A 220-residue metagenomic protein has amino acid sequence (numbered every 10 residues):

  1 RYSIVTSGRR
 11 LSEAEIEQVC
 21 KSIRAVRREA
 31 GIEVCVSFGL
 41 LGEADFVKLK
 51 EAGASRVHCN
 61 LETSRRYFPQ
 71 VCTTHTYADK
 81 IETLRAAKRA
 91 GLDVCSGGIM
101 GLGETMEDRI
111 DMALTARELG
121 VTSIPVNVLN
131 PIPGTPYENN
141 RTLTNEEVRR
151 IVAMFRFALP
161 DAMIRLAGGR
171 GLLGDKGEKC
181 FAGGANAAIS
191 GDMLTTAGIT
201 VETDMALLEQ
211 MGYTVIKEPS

Functional and structural regions predicted by a protein language model:
R1-L84, D93-G97, T122-N127: Core AdoMet radical
Y2, G8-S12, L41, T83-E107 (+2 more regions): Conserved strand-turn element in the central/C-terminal portion of the radical SAM core barrel that lines
I4, C59, A87, A116 (+2 more regions): Conserved, mostly hydrophobic/aromatic
A14-Q18, C72-D79, E104-D111, N139-E147: Alpha-helix N-cap and loop-to-helix initiation/capping positions
C20-R24, F46, I81-L84, A113 (+3 more regions): Generic structural signal for well-ordered alpha-helices, preferentially at hydrophobic/aromatic core positions
K21-S22, A52-S55, H75-Y77, A113-T115 (+3 more regions): Short, hinge-like loop/turn segments at secondary-structure boundaries
A30, R117-S220: Auxiliary Fe-S-binding modules of radical SAM enzymes
L41-E51, G101-R117, G171-G183: Catalytic cores of alpha/beta
